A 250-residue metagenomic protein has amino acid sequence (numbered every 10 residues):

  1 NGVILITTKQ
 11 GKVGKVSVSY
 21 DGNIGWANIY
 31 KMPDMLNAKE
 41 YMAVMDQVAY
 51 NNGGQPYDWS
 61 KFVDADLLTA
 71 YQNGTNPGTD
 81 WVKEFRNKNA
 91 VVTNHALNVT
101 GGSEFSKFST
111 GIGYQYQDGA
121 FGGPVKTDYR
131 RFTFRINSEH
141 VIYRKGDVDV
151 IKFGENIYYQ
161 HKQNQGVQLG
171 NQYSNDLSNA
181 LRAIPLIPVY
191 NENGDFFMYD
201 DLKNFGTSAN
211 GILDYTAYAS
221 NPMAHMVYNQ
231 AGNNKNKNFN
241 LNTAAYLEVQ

Functional and structural regions predicted by a protein language model:
N1-G2, G25, N76-A90: Periplasmic N-terminal accessory/gating domains of Gram-negative outer-membrane beta-barrel systems
N1-S19: A beta-strand signature from Gram-negative outer-membrane beta-barrel systems, especially the internal plug domain
I4, V18, L97, F134-I136 (+1 more regions): Membrane-embedded beta-strands of outer-membrane beta-barrel proteins, especially the hydrophobic/small aromatic
T7, D21, S109-G111: Beta-strand residues in well-ordered beta-sheet regions across diverse protein folds
T8-Q10, G101-S103, H140-R144, L247-V249: Residue-level signature of outer-membrane beta-barrel architecture
V13-G78, G122-Y129, T133, N137-N240: Surface-exposed loop/interface segments of Gram-negative outer-membrane beta-barrel transport/assembly proteins
R86-K107, I112-G113, N164, M223-Q250: Outer-membrane beta-barrel transmembrane strands
Q117: Ligand-site clamp/hinge motif
